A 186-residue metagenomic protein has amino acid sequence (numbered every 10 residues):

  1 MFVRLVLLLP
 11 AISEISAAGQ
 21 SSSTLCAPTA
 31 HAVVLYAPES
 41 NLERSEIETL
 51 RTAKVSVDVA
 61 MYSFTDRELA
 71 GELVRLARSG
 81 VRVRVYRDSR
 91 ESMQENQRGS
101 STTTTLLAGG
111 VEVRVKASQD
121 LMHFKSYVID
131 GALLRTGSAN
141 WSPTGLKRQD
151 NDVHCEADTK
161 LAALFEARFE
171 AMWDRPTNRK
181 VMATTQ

Functional and structural regions predicted by a protein language model:
M1-L8: Sec-dependent signal peptide recognition, specifically the positively charged N-region followed immediately by
L8-I15: N-terminal targeting leaders
I15-T49, A157, A163-T177, A183-Q186: Aromatic-Pro/Gly-enriched surface loop or interdomain linker that acts as a lid/target-recognition segment
A37-P38, A60-F64, Y86-R90, K116-Q119 (+3 more regions): Active-site-proximal beta-strand/loop segments in catalytic clefts of secreted hydrolases
E46-V111: Primarily the HKD phosphodiesterase
R98-P143: Surface-exposed, polar helix/loop patches in the mature regions of secreted/periplasmic/lumenal proteins that form
M122, I129, L133-Q186: Signature of lipid phosphatidyltransferase scaffolds
